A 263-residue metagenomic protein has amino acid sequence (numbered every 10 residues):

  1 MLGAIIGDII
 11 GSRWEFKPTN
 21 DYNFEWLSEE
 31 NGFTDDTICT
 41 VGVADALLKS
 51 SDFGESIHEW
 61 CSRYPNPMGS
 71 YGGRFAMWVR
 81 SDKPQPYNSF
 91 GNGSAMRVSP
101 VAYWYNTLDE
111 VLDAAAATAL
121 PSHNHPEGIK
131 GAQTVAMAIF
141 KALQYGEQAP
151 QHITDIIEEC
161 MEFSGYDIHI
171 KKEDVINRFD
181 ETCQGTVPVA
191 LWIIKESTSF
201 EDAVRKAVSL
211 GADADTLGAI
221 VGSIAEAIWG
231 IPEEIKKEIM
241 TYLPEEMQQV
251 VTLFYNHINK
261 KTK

Functional and structural regions predicted by a protein language model:
M1-K263: Structured, active/binding-site neighborhoods that engage oxygen-rich ligands
